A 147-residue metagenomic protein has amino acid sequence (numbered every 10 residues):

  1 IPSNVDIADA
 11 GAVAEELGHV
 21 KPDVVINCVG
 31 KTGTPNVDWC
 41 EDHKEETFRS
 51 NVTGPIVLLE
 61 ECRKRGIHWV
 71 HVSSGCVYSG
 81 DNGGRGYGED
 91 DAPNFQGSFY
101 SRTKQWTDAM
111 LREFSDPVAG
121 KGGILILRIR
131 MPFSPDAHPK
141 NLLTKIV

Functional and structural regions predicted by a protein language model:
S3-V5: Cofactor-binding loops of NAD(P)H-dependent oxidoreductases, dominated by short-chain dehydrogenase/reductases
I7-S50, R63: NAD(P)H-binding glycine-rich loop region in Rossmannoid oxidoreductase-like domains and their noncatalytic homologs
V25-V29, W69-G75, L127-I129: SDR active-site strand-loop-helix element
T32-V37, G80-D81, P135: Helix N-cap/beta-alpha junction loops of NAD(P)-dependent oxidoreductase domains
D42-E45, R49, T53-G54, V77-L127 (+1 more regions): Catalytic helix-loop patch of NAD(P)-dependent Rossmann-fold dehydrogenases
K64-H68, G120-G122: A short helix->loop->beta-strand "cap" motif at the edges of active sites that frequently abuts
S134-K145: Substrate-positioning beta->alpha
